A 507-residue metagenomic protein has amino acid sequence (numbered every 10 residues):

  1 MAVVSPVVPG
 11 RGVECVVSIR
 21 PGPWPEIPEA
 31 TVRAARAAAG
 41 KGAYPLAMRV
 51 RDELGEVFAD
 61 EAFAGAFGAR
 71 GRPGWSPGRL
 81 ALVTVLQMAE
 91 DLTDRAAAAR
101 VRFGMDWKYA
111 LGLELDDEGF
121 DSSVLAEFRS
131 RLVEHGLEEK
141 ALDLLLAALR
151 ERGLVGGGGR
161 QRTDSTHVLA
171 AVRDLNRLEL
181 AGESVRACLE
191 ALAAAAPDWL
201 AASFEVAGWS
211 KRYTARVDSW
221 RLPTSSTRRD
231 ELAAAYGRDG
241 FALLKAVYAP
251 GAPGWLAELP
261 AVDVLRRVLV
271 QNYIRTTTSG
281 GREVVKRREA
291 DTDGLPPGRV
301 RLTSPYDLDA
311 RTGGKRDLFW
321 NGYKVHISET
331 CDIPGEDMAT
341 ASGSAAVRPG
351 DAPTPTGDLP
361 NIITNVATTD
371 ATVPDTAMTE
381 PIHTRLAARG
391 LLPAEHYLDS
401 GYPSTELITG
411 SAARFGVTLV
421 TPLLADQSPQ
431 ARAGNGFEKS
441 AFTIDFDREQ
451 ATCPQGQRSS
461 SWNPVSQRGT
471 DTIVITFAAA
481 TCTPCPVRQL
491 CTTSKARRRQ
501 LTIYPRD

Functional and structural regions predicted by a protein language model:
M1-G55, R468, P486-D507: Charged, often Cys/His-bearing segments associated with DNA-binding zinc-finger transcription factors
A2-E14, R49-A66, D164, R267-D291: Short N-terminal secondary-structure initiator segments
I19, A64-P77, A89-A141, Q161: Trp/Phe/Arg-rich N-terminal binding region typifying the photolyase-homology
A35-G42, L54-F58, L82-V85, A99-M105 (+3 more regions): Short, mixed-charge, low-aromatic patches
A43-V85, A89, I503: Basic, short loop/linker segments at the boundary and entry of helix-turn-helix/winged-helix-like folds
G71, V85, L113, A367-D370: Conserved short-loop catalytic and cofactor-binding motifs
G78-L82, S123, I362: Glycine-rich, often proline-containing surface loops adjacent to acidic residues and nearby aromatics that form
A96, D117-E118, A126-D507: Anion-binding and metal-coordination hotspots
